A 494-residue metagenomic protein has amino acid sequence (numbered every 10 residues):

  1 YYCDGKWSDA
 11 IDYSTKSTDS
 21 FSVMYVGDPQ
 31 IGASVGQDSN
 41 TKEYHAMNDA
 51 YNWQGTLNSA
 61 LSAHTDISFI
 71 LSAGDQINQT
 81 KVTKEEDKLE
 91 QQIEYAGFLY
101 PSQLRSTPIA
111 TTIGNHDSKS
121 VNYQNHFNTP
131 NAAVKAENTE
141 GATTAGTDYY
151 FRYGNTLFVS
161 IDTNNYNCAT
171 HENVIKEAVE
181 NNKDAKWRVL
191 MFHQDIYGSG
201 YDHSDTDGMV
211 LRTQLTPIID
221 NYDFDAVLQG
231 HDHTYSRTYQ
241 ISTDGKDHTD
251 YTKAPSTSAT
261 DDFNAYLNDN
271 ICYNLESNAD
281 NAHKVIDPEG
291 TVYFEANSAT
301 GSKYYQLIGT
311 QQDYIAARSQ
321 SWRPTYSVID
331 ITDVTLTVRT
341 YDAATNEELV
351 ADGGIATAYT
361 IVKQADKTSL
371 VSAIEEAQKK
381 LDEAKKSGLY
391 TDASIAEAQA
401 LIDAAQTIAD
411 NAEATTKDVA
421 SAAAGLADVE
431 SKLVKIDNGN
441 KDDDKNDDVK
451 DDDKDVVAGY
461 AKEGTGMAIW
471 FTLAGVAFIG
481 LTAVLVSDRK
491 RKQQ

Functional and structural regions predicted by a protein language model:
Y1-D12, K84-D184, R188, Q214 (+4 more regions): Extended active-site neighborhood of metal-dependent phosphoesterases/phosphodiesterases
Y2-T83: N-terminal active-site segment of His-dependent metallophosphoesterases
F21-K42, N155-N165, V189-H193, V292-S298 (+1 more regions): Active-site-proximal beta-strand elements of phosphoester/diester hydrolases
Y25-G27, F69-D75, I109-N115, D162 (+3 more regions): Active-site neighborhood of phospho(di)ester-bond hydrolases with catalytic His/Asp-centered motifs
I67, S72-T80, N182-D202: Short acidic, glycine-rich surface-loop motifs adjacent to enzyme active sites
A365-D452, I469, G480, V484-S487: Beta-rich interaction/scaffold domains
K450-F471: Extracellular Ser/Thr-rich, low-complexity/disordered mucin-like segments
R491-Q494: Cytoplasmic C-terminal tails of single-pass
